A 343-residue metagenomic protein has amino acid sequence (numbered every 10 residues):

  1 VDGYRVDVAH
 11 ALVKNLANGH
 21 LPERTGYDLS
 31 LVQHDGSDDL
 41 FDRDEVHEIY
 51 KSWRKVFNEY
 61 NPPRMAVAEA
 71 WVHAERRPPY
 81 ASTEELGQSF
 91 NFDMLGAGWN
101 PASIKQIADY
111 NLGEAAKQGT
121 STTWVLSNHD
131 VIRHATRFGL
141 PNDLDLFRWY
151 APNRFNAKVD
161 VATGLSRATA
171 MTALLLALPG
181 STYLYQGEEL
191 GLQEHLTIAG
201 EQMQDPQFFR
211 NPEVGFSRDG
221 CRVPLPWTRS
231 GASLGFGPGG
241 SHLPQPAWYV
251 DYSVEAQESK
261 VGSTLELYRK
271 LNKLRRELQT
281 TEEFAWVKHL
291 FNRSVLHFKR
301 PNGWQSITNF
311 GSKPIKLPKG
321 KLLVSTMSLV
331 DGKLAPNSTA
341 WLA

Functional and structural regions predicted by a protein language model:
V1-K321, S328-A343: Active-site and adjacent substrate-binding regions of carbohydrate-active enzymes
